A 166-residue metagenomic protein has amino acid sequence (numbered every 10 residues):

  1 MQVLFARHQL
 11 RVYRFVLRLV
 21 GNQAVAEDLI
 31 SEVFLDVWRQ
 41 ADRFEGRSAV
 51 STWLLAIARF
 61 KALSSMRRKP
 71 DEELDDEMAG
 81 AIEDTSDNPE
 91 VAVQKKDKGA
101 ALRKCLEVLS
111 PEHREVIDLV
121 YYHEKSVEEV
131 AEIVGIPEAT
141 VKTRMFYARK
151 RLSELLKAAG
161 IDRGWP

Functional and structural regions predicted by a protein language model:
M1-V3, Y13-E32, E129, E138 (+1 more regions): Short, charged helix-capping/linker segments at alpha-helix termini
F5-Q23, Q40, L55, L106 (+1 more regions): Amphipathic, Lys/Arg- and hydrophobic-enriched alpha-helical face
R14, D28-L35, S48-F60: Structural recognition of an alpha-helix C-terminal capping motif at a helix-to-coil junction
R18-Q23, E32-A49, R68-K69, L155: Sigma70-family region 2
D28, R103-E115, L119, H123-T140 (+1 more regions): Helix-turn-helix DNA-binding module
D42-G46, L55-D76, K95, Y147 (+1 more regions): Arg/Lys-rich amphipathic alpha helix in sigma70-family domain 2
S64, D71-G99, S126: Internal acidic/polar
G80, K95, A101-K104, E132-G135 (+1 more regions): C-terminal edge and immediately downstream basic/flexible tail or linker adjoining helix-turn-helix-like DNA-binding
